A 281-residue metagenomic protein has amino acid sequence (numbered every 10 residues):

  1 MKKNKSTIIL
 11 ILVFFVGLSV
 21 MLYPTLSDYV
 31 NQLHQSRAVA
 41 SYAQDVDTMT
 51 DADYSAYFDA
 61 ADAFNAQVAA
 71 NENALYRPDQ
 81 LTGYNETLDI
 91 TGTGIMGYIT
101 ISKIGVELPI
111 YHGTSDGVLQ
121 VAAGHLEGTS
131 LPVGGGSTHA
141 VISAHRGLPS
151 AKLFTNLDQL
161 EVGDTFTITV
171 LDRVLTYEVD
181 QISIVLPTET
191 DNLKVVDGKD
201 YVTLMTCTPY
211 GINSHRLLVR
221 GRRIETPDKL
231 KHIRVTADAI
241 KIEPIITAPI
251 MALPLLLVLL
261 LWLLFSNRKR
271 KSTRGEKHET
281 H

Functional and structural regions predicted by a protein language model:
M1-N4, E276: Generic cytosolic/nucleocytoplasmic N-terminal low-complexity/intrinsically disordered segments
K3-P244: Solvent-exposed, non-transmembrane regions of membrane-associated and secreted proteins
R234-H281: C-terminal single-pass membrane-anchor helix
